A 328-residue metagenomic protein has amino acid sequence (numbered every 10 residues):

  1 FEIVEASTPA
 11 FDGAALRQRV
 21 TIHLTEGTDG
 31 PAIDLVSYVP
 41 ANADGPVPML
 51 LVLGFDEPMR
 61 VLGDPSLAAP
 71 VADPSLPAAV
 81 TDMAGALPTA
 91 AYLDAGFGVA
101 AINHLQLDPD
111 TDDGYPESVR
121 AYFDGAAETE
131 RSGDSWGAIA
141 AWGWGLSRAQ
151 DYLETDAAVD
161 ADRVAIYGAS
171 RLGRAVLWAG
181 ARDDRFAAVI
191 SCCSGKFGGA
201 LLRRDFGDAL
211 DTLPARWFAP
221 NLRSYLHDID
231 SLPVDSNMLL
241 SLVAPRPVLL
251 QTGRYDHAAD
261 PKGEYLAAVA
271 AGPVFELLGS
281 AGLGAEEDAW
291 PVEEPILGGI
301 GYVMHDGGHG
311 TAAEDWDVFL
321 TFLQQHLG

Functional and structural regions predicted by a protein language model:
F1-A41: Non-catalytic accessory segments flanking enzyme active sites
D34-S37, G45-D56: Short beta-strand element of the alpha/beta-hydrolase
V52-T155, L201-R203: Cap/lid segment of the alpha/beta-hydrolase catalytic domain
L146, G173-D184: Short glycine-enriched nucleophile-adjacent loop and the immediately C-terminal alpha-helix near the catalytic center
A158-S170: Alpha/beta-hydrolase fold nucleophile elbow
A188-L239, D260, E264-E286: Mobile cap/lid helix-loop segments that gate and shape the active-site cleft of serine hydrolases
L213, V269-G328: C-terminal catalytic histidine-bearing segment of alpha/beta-hydrolase fold enzymes
A244-P261, H305-G307: Conserved strand-to-loop "acid loop" that flanks and positions the catalytic carboxylate
